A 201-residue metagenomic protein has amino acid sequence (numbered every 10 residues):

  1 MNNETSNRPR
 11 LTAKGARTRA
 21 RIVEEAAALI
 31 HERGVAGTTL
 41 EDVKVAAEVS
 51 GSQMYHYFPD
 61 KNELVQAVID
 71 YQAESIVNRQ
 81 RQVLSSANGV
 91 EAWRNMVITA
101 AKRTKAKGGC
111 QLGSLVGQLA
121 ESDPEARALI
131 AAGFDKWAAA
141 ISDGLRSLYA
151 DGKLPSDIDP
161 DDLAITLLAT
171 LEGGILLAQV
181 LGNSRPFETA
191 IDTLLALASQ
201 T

Functional and structural regions predicted by a protein language model:
M1-R17: N-terminal intrinsically disordered/low-complexity leader segments
N2, R21, E25-E63, A67: Helix-turn-helix
V65, A92, T104-A128: Amphipathic alpha-helical segments used for helix-helix packing
A67, N78-G109, P160-L167: Hydrophobic alpha-helical connector segments
D70-I76: Short, basic, alpha-helical segments at the C-terminal edge of helix-turn-helix-like DNA-binding modules
R103, S147, L168-R185, L197-T201: Amphipathic C-terminal alpha-helical segment
G113, I158-L177, T189, T193-A196: Hydrophobic alpha-helical segments that form the core of small-molecule binding pockets and/or dimer interfaces
S122-A126, D135-L163, Q200-T201: Hydrophobic alpha-helical bundle segments that form small-molecule/ligand-binding pockets
